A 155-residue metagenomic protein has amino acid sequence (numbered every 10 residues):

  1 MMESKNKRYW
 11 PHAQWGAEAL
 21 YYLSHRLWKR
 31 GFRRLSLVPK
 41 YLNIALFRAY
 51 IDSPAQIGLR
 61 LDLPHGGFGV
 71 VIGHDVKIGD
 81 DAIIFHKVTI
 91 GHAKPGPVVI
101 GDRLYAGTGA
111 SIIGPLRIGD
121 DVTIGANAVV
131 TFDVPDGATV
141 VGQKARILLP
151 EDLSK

Functional and structural regions predicted by a protein language model:
M1-A49, A145, D152-K155: Terminal amphipathic alpha-helical/low-complexity segments used for targeting or macromolecular assembly
F47, S53, G58-L59, P64-H65 (+12 more regions): Left-handed beta-helix
